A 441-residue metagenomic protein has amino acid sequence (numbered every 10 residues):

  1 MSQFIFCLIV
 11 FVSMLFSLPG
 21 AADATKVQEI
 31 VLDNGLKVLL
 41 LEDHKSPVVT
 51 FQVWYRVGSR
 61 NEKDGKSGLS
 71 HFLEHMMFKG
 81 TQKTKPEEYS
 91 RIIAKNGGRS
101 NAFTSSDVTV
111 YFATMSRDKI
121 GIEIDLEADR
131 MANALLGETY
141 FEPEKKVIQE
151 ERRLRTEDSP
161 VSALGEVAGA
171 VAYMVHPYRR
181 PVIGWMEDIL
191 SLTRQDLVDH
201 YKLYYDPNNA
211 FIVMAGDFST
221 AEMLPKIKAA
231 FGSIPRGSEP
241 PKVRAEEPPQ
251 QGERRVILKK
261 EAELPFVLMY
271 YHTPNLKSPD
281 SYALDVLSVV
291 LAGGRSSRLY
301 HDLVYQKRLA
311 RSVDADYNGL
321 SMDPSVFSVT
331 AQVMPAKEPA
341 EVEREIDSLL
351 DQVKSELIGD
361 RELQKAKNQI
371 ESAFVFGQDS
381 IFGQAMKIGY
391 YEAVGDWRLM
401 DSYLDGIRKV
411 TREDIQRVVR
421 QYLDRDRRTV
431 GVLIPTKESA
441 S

Functional and structural regions predicted by a protein language model:
M1-S2: N-terminal secretory signal peptides that target proteins for export/translocation
I5-S17: Bacterial N-terminal signal peptides
D23-W54: Mature N-terminal segment immediately following signal peptide/propeptide cleavage in secreted/periplasmic
V27, T50-T114, R180-I183, G294-L309 (+1 more regions): M16/MPP (pitrilysin/insulinase) zinc-metallopeptidase core fold and M16-derived inactive scaffolds
V31, S90-E239, I257, V267 (+2 more regions): Charge-rich, well-structured scaffold segments of protease-associated domains
E42-H44, S59-G65, I370: N-terminal targeting/tethering segments
H44-S46, D206, A262-E263: Short strand-connecting beta-turns/loops that link adjacent beta-strands
R153, A170, E239-S296: His/Glu-based metal-binding/catalytic segments typifying zinc-dependent metallopeptidases
